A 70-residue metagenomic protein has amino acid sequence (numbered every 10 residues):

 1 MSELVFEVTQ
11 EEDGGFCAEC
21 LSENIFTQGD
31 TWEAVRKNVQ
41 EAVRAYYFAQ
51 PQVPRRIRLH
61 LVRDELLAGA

Functional and structural regions predicted by a protein language model:
M1-V5, D13, E33, K37-A70: Short, charged, surface-exposed hinge/linker loops at domain edges that act as mobile lids or interdomain connectors
L4, L21-E23: Short amphipathic alpha-helical segments
V8-C20: Short aromatic-glycine-(Arg/Gly/Cys) micro-motifs in beta-strand/loop hairpins
F16, Q28, K37: Short acidic, gly/pro-rich beta-turn/loop elements at beta-sheet edges and active-site/ligand-binding grooves
E23-E33: A short, exposed loop/beta-hairpin motif centered on an aromatic-Gly-Thr core
